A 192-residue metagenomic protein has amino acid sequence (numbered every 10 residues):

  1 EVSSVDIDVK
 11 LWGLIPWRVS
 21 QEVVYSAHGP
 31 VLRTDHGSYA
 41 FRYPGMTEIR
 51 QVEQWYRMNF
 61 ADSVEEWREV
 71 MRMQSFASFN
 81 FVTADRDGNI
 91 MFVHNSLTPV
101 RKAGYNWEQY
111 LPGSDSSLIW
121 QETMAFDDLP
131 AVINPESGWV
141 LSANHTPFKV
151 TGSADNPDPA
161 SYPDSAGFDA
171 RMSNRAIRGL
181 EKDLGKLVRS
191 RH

Functional and structural regions predicted by a protein language model:
E1-H192: Mature extracytoplasmic enzyme cores
